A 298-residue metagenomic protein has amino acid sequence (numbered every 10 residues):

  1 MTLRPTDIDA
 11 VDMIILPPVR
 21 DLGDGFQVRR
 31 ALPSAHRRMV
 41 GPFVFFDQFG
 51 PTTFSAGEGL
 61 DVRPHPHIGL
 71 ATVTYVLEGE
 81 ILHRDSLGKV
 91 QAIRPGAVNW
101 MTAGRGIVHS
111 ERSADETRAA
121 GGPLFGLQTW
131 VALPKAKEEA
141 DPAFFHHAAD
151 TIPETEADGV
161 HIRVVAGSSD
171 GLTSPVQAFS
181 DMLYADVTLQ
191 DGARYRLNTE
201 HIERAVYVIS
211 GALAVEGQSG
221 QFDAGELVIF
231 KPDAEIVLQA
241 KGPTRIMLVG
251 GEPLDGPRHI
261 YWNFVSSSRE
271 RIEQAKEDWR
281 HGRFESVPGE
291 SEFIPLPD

Functional and structural regions predicted by a protein language model:
M1-D298: Jelly-roll (double-stranded beta-helix
